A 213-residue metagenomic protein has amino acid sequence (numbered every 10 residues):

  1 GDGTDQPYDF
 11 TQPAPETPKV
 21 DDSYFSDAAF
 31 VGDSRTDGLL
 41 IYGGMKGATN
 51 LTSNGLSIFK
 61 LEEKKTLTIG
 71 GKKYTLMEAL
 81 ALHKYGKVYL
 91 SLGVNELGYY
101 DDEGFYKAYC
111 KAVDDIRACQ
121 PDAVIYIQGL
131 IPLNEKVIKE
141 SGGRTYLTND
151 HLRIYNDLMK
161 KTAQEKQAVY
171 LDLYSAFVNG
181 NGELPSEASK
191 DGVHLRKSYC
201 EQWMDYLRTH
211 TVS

Functional and structural regions predicted by a protein language model:
G1-D27: N-terminal, intrinsically disordered, polar/charged segments of Gram-positive cell-envelope systems that serve as
P18-A108: Conserved SGNH/GDSL esterase-like catalytic core that processes O-acyl groups on lipids and polysaccharides
L51-N54, Q128, L171-L173: Conserved beta-strand termini and adjacent loop/short-helix elements that scaffold enzyme active sites in alpha/beta
L80, I116-A118, A163: N-terminal cationic-hydrophobic initiation segments that often serve targeting/anchoring roles
S91, Q128-G129: Alpha/beta-hydrolase-fold catalytic nucleophile elbow
Y109-D114, N156: Generic structural signal for well-ordered alpha-helices, preferentially at hydrophobic/aromatic core positions
Q120-V124: A short helix->loop->beta-strand "cap" motif at the edges of active sites that frequently abuts
L133-S213: Catalytic His-Asp segment of secreted/periplasmic serine-dependent ester chemistry enzymes
